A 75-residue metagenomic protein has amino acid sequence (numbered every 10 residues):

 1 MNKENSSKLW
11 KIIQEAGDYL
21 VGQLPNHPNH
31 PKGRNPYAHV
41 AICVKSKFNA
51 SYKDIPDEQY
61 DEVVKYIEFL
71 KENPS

Functional and structural regions predicted by a protein language model:
M1-S75: Positively charged, phosphate-engaging catalytic surfaces used for nucleic-acid and nucleotide handling
